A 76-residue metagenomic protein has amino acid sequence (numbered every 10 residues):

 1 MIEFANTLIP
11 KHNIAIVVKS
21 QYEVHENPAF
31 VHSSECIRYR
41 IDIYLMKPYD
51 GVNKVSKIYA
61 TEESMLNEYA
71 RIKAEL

Functional and structural regions predicted by a protein language model:
M1, N13-A15, R40-D42, R71: Generic short N-terminal amphipathic or hydrophobic helices
M1-L8: Short aromatic-glycine motifs in intrinsically disordered, low-complexity regions
F4, Y39, I43-L45, A60-E63: Serine/threonine-rich, low-complexity intrinsically disordered segments
I9-Y22: Phosphoinositide-dependent membrane-docking surfaces
S20-S34: Short acidic, Gly/Pro-enriched loop/turn segments at secondary-structure junctions
V31-V52: Short aromatic-glycine-(Arg/Gly/Cys) micro-motifs in beta-strand/loop hairpins
G51-A60: Canonical phosphoinositide-binding patch of PH/PH-like domains
A60-L76: A short, charged, amphipathic alpha-helix used as a generic interaction element across diverse proteins
